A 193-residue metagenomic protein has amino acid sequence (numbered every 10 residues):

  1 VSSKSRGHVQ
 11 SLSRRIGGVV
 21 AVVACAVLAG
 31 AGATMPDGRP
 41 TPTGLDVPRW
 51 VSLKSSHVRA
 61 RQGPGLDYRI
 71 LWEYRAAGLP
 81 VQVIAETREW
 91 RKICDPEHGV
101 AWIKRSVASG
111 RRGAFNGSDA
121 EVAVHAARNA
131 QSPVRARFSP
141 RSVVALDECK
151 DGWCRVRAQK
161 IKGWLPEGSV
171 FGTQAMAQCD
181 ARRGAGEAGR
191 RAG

Functional and structural regions predicted by a protein language model:
S3-V20: Bacterial N-terminal signal peptides that target proteins for export
G18-A29: Bacterial N-terminal signal peptides
T34-R59, E73-A77, I84-T87, C94-G99 (+5 more regions): SH3-family beta-barrel domains
